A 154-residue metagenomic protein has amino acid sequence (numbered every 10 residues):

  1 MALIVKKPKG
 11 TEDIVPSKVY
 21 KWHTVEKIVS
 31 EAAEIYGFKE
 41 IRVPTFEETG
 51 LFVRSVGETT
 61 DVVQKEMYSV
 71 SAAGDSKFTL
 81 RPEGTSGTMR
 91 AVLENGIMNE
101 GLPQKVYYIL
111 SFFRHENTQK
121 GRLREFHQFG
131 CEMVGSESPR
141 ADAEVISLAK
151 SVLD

Functional and structural regions predicted by a protein language model:
M1-D154: TRNA-recognition modules of translation machinery and tRNA-sensing kinases, especially anticodon-binding
